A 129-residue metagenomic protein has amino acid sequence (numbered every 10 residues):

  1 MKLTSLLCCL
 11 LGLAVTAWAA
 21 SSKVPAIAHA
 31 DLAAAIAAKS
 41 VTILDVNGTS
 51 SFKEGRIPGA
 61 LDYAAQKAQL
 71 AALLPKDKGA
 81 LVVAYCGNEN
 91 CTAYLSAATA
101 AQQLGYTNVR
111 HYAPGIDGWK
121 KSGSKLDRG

Functional and structural regions predicted by a protein language model:
K2-C9, V15-A30, V41, K53-A84 (+1 more regions): Rhodanese-like catalytic fold shared by cysteine-dependent sulfurtransferases and DSP/PTP-type phosphatases
I43-D45: Structural scaffold elements adjacent to functional motifs in cytosolic proteins
G48: Short, glycine/acidic-enriched loop or turn micro-motifs at the edges of active sites
